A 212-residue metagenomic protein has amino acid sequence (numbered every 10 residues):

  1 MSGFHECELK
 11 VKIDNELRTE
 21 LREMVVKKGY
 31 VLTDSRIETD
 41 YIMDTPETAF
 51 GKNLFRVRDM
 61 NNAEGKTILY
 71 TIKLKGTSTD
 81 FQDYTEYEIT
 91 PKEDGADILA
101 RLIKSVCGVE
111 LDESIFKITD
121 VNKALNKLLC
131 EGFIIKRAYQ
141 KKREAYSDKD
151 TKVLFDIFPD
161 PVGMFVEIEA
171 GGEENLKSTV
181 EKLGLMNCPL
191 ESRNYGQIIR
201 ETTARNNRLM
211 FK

Functional and structural regions predicted by a protein language model:
M1-T151, M186, L190-K212: N-terminal strand-loop-strand beta-hairpin
F4, D160-G163: Coil-to-beta-strand transition motifs
K136-Y139, F165, K177-K182: Short conserved catalytic/interaction loops centered on acidic-Pro-aromatic/His motifs
R143-S147, G163, L176: Short, well-ordered, mixed-charge alpha-helical segments that flank or form enzyme active sites
L154-D156: Periodic aromatic/glycine/histidine/acidic cluster detector with a strong bias toward beta-strand repeat architectures
N175-E191: Long, well-ordered alpha-helical scaffolding segments within enzyme catalytic domains, especially pronounced
